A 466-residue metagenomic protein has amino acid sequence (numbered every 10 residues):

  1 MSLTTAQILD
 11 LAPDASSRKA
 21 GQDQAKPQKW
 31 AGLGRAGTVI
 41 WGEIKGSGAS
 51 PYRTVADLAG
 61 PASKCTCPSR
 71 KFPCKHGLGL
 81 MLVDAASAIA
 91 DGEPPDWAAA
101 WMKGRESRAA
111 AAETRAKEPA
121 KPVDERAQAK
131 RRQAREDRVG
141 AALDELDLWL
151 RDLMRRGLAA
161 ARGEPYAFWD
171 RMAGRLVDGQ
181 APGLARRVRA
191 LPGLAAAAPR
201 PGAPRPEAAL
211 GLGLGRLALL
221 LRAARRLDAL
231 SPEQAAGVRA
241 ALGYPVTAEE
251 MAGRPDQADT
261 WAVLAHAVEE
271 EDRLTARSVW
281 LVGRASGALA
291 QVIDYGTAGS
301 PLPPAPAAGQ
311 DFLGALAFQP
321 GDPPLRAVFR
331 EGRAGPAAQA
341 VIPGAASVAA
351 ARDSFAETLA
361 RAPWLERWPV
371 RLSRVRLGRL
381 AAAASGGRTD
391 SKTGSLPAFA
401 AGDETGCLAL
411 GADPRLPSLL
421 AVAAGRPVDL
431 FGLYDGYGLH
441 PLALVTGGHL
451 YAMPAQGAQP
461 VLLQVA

Functional and structural regions predicted by a protein language model:
M1-A466: Long, low-complexity, compositionally biased intrinsically disordered regions
